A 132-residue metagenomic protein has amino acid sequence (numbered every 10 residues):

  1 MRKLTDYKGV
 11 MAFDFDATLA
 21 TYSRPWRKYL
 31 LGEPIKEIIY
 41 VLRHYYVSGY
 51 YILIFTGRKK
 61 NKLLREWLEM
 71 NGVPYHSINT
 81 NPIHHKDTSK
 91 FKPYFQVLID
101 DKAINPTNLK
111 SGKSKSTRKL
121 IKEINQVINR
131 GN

Functional and structural regions predicted by a protein language model:
M1-N132: HAD-like aspartate-dependent phosphatase fold
